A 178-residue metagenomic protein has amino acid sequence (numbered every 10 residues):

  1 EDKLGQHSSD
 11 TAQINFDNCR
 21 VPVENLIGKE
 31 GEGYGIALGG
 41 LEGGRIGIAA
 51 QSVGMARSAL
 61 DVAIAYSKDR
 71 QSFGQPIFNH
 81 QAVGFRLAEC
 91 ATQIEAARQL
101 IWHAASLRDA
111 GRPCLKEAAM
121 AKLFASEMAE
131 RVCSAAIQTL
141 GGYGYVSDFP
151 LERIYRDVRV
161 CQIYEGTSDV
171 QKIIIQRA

Functional and structural regions predicted by a protein language model:
E1, N25-L26: Short secondary-structure junctions
E1-Q13: FAD-binding subdomain of flavoenzyme oxidoreductases
Q13-C19, V23, K29-E32, I36-A178: Alpha-helical interface subdomain recognition
